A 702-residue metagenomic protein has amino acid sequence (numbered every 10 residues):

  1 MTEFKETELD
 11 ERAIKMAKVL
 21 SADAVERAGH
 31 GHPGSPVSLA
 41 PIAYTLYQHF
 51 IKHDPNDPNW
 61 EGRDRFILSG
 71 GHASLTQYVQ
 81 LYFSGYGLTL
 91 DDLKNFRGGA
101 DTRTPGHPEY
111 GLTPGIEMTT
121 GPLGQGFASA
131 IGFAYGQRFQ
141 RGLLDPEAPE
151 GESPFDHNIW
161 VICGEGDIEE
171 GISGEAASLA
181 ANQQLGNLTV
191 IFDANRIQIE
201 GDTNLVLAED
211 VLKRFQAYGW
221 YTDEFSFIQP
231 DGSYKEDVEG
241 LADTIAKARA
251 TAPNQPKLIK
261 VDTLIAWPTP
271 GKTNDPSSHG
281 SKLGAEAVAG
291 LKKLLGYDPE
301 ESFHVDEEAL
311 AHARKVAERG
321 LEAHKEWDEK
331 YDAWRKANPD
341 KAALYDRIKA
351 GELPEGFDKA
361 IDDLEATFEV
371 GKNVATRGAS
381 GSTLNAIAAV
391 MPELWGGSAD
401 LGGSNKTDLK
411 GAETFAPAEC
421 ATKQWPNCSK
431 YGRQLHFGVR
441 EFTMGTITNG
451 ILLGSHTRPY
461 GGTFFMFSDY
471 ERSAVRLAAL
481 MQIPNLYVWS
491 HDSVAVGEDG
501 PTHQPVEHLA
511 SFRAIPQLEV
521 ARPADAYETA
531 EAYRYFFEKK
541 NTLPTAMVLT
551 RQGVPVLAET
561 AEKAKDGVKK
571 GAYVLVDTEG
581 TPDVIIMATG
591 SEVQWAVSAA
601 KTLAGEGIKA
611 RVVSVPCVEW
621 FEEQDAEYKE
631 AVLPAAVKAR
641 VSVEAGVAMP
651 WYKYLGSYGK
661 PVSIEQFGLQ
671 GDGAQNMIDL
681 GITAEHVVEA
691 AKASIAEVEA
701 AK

Functional and structural regions predicted by a protein language model:
M1-N158, K315-A546, G553-P555, A564 (+1 more regions): Thiamine diphosphate
E6, G87-D92, L207, Q229 (+12 more regions): General structural signal for secondary-structure boundaries
E61-G62, T263-E355, E619: Terminal amphipathic helices with adjacent charged low-complexity linkers/tails
G98-Y110, T119, S129, F139-D156 (+5 more regions): Thiamine diphosphate
V161-I162, V190, G397, R522 (+1 more regions): Residue-level marker for buried hydrophobic side chains located in beta-strands that build the well-ordered beta-sheet
E165: Residue(s) in the substrate-gating loop at a strand-loop-helix junction that position the organic substrate next
